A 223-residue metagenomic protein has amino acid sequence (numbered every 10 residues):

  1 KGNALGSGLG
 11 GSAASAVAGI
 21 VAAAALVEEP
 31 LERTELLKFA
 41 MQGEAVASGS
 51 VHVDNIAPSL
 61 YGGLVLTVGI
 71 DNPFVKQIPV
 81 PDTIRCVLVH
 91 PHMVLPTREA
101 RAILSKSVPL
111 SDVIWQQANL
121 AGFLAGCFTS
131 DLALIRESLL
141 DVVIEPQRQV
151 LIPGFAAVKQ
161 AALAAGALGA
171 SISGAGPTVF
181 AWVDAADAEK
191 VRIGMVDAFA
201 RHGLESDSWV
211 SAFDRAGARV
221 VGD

Functional and structural regions predicted by a protein language model:
K1-G10, E44-V51, K106-S111: A short glycine/serine-rich beta->alpha loop
G11-R33, L60-G62: DPxDG-like acidic metal-binding loop motif
A23-F39, D71-F74, A188-G194: Phosphate-handling active-site elements
E32-V46, A133-L140, R192-I193: Short, well-structured alpha-helical segments that form the helix of a local strand-helix-strand
R33-T83, A170-I172, F180: Alpha/beta catalytic cores of group-transfer enzymes, especially the acyltransferase/condensing modules of polyketide
G69, P91, A181-A185: Short beta-strand-to-loop capping motifs
L88-V150: Active-site rim beta-loop-alpha module in soluble metabolic enzymes
C127-D223: Glycine-rich, charge-dense phosphate/pyrophosphate-binding loop(s) and the adjacent flexible "lid"/catalytic subdomain
